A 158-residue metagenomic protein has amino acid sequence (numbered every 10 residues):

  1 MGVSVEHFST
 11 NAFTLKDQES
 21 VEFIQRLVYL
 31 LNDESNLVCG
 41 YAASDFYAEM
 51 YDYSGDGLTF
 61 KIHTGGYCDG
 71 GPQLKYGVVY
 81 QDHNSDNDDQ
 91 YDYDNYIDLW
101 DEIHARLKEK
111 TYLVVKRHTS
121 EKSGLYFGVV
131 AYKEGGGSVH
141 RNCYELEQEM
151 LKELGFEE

Functional and structural regions predicted by a protein language model:
M1-E34: Short, extreme N-terminal segment that most often corresponds to the first beta-strand
L27-E158: Charged interaction segments
